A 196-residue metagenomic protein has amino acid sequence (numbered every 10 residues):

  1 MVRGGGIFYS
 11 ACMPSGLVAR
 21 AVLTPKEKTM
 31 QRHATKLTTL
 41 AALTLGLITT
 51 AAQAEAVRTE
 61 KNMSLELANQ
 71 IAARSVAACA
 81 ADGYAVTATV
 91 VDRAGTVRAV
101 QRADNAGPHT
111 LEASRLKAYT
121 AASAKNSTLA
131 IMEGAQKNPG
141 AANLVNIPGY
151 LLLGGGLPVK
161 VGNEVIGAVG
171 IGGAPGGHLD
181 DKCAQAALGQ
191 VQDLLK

Functional and structural regions predicted by a protein language model:
G5-T29: Short, Lys/Arg-enriched N-terminal segments with co-localized hydrophobic residues within the first ~10-30 amino acids
G6, P25-E27, T35, A54 (+1 more regions): Generic cytosolic/nucleocytoplasmic N-terminal low-complexity/intrinsically disordered segments
V22-L23, L47-T49: Juxtamembrane/membrane-water interface recognition
T29-Q31, A51, A99: Intrinsically disordered, low-complexity regions enriched for glutamine and histidine
M30-L40: Bacterial N-terminal signal peptides that target proteins for export
T38-I48: Bacterial N-terminal signal peptides
Q53-K196: Flexible, solvent-exposed loop/hinge segments and secondary-structure transition points
